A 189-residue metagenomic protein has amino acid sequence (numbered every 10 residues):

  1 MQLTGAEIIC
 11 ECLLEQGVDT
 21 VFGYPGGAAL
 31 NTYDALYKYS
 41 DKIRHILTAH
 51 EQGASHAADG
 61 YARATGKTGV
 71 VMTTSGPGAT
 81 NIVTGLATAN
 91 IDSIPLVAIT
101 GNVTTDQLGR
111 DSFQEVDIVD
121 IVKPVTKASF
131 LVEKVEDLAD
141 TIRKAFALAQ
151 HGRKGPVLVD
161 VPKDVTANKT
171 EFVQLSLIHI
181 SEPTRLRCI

Functional and structural regions predicted by a protein language model:
M1-G78: Thiamine diphosphate
D19-T20, R63-T74, A79-T100, K123-L175: Structural signature of the thiamine diphosphate
G23, A49, T73-T74, G109-V116 (+1 more regions): Alpha-helix capping and helix-loop boundary segments enriched in small/acidic/polar residues
P25, P162, T184: Anionic group-transfer/hydrolysis microenvironments
A35-Y37, G60, V103-P124: Active-site-proximal loop->helix
K38-D41, R63-T65, Q114-D117, L148 (+1 more regions): Short, hinge-like loop/turn segments at secondary-structure boundaries
K42-H50, D92-G109, P124: Short, acidic/small-residue loops that bind anionic groups at enzyme active sites
I178-I189: Single conserved hydrophobic/aromatic residue that forms the stacking wall/gate of nucleotide- or nucleobase-binding
